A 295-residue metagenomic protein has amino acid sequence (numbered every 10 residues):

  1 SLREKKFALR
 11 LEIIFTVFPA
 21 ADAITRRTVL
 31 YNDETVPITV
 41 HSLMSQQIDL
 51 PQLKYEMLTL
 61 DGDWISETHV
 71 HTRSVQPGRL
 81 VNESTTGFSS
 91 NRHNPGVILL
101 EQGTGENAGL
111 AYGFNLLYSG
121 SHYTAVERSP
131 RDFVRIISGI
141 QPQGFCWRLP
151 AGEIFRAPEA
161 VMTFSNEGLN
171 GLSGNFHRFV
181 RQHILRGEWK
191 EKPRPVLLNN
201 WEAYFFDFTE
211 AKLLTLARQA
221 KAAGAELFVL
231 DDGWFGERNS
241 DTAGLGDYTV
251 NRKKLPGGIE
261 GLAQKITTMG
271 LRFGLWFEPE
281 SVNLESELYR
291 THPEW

Functional and structural regions predicted by a protein language model:
S1-R128, F133, Q143-F145: Polysaccharide-binding surfaces and accessory modules of carbohydrate-active proteins
D33-T35, F164-S165, E280: Short coil/turn motifs at secondary-structure junctions
V134, G139-W147, K254: Short alpha-helix capping/helix-loop boundary micro-motifs
W147-N166: Short Pro-Gly-centered flexible turn/kink motifs
T163-P195: Terminal connector regions
W189-W295: Aromatic-lined carbohydrate-binding/catalytic grooves of carbohydrate-active enzymes
